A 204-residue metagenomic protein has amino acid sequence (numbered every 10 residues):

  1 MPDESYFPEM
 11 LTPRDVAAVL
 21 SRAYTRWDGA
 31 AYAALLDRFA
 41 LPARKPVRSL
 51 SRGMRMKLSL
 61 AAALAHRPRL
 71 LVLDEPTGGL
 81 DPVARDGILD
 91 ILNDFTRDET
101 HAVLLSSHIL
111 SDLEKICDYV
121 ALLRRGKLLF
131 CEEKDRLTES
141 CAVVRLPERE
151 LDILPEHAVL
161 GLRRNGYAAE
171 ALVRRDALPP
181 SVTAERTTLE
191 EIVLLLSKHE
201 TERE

Functional and structural regions predicted by a protein language model:
M1-S111, K115-R124, L129-F130: ABC transporter nucleotide-binding domains
T12, E133, E185-T188: Short loop/turn segments at beta->alpha junctions
R14, L110, L151, L189-E190: Alpha-helix N-cap/helix-start and coil->helix boundary motif
F39, D94, K134-R136, G161-R163: Short secondary-structure boundary/capping segments
S59, S140-C141, A168: Short, surface-exposed beta-edge/turn micro-motifs
L71-P76, E150-L154, A177-S181: Short, surface-exposed beta-strand/loop "edge" segments at domain boundaries and coil↔beta transitions
K127-E150, P155: Conserved beta-strand-loop-alpha-helix hinge in the C-terminal portion of ABC ATPase nucleotide-binding domains
L160-E204: C-terminal coupling/interaction segments
